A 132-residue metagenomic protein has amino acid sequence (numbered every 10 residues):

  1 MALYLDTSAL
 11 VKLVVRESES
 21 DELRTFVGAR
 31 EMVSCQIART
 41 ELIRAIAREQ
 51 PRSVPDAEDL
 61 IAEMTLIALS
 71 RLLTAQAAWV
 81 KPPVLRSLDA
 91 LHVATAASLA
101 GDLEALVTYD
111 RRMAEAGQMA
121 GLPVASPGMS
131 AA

Functional and structural regions predicted by a protein language model:
M1-S34, I46-E58, L122, S130-A132: Short, well-structured N-terminal submotif of metal-dependent ribonuclease cores
A2, C35, R39, I67 (+1 more regions): Acidic, PIN/NYN-like endoribonuclease modules and their adjacent C-terminal/linker elements
D6, D89, D110: Acidic active-site catalytic centers that drive phospho-/nucleotidyl reactions and related ester hydrolyses
A9-L10, A38, L73, H92 (+1 more regions): Alpha-helix capping/helix-boundary segments
S20, R39, I43, V54-A57 (+3 more regions): A general structural signal for well-ordered alpha-helical segments in protein cores
G28, E58-I61, L72, A114: Noncatalytic, solvent-exposed loop/strand surfaces of beta-propeller-type extracellular/periplasmic domains
A62-T95: Acidic catalytic patch
